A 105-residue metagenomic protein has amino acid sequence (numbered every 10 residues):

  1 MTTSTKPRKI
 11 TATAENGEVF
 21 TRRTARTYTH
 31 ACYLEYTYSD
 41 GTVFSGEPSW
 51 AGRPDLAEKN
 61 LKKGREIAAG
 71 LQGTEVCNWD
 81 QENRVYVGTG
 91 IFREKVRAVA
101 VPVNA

Functional and structural regions predicted by a protein language model:
T2-E18, K63-A105: Short, mixed-charge low-complexity intrinsically disordered segments
K9, R23-T27, A31, P54 (+2 more regions): Positively charged, low-complexity intrinsically disordered regions
E18-P48: Short aromatic-glycine-(Arg/Gly/Cys) micro-motifs in beta-strand/loop hairpins
H30-L34, E47-R53, I91, A98-A100: Extended low-polarity, hydrophobic cluster-rich segments
S39-K63: A short, exposed loop/beta-hairpin motif centered on an aromatic-Gly-Thr core
